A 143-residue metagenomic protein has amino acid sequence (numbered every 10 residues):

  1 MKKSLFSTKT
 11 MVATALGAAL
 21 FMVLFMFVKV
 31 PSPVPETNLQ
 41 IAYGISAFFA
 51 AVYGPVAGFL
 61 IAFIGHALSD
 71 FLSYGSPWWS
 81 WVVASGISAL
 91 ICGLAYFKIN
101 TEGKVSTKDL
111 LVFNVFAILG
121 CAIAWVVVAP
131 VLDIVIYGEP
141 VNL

Functional and structural regions predicted by a protein language model:
M1-L143: Loop-helix junctions at membrane interfaces
